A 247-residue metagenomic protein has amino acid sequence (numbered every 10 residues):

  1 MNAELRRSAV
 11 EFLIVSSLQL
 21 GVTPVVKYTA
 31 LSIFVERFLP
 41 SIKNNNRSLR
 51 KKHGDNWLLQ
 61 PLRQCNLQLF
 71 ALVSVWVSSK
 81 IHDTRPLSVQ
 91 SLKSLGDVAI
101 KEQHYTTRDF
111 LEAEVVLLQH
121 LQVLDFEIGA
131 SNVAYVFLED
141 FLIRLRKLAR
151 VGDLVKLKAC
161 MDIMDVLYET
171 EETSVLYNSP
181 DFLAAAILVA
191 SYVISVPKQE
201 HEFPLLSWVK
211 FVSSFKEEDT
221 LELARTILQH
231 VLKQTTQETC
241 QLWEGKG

Functional and structural regions predicted by a protein language model:
M1-G247: Acidic, serine/threonine-rich low-complexity regulatory regions at protein termini of eukaryotic cell-cycle
